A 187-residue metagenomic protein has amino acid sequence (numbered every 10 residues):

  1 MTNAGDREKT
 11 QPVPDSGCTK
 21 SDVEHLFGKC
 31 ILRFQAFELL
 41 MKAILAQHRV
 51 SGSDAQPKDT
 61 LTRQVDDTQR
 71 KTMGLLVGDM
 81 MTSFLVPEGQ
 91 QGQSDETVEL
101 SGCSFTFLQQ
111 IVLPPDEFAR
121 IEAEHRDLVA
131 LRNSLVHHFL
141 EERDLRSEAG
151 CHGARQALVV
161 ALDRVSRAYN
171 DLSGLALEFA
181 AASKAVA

Functional and structural regions predicted by a protein language model:
M1-G28: Charged alpha-helical initiation segments
P14-S21, A43-T60: Helix-loop segments that flank and shape redox-cofactor active sites
V23, C30, I121, H125-L128 (+3 more regions): Hydrophobic packing residues in well-ordered alpha-helices of helical domains and bundles
L26-R49: Short, hydrophobic, well-ordered secondary-structure elements
E38-M41, L45, V129-R132, V136-F139 (+3 more regions): A structural signal for well-ordered alpha-helices, especially hydrophobic packing surfaces of coiled-coils
I44, H48-S51, F139-R146, L172 (+2 more regions): Secondary-structure edge/capping motif, primarily at the C-terminal ends of alpha-helices and the immediately following
S53-A123, A130, S134-R143: Flexible secondary-structure boundary motifs
H152-A187: Amphipathic, Lys/Arg-enriched alpha-helical patches that create a basic surface for binding polyanionic ligands
